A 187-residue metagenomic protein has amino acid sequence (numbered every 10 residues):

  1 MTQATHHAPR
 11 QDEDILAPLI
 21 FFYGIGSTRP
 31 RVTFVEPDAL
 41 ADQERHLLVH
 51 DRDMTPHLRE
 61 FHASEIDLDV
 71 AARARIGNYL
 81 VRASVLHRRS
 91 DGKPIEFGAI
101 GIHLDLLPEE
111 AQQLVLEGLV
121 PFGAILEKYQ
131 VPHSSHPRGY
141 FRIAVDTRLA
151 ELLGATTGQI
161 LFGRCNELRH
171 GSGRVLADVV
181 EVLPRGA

Functional and structural regions predicted by a protein language model:
T2-C165, R169-A187: N-terminal domain-onset segments
